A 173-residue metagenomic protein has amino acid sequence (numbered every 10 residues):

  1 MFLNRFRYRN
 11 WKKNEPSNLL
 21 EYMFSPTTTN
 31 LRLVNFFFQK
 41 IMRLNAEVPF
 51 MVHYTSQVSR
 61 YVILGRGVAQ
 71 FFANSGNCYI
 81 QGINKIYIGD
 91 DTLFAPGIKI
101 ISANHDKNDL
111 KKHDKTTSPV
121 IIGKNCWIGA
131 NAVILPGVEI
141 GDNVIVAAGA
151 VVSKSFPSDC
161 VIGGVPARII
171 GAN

Functional and structural regions predicted by a protein language model:
M1-S102, K107, K124, I170: Domain-scale signature associated with acetyltransferase and cell-envelope carbohydrate enzymes
P96-S118, G123-K124, G129-N173: Glycine-rich hexapeptide-repeat left-handed beta-helix
